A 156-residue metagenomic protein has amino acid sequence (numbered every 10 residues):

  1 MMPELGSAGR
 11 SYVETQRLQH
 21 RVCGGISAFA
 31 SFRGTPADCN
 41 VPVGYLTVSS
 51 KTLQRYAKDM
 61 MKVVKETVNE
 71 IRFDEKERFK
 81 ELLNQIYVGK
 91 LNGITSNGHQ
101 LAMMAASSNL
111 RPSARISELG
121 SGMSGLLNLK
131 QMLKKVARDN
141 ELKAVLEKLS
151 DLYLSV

Functional and structural regions predicted by a protein language model:
M2-S11: Catalytic Zn2+-binding segment of zinc metalloproteases
E14-V156: Charge-rich, well-structured scaffold segments of protease-associated domains
